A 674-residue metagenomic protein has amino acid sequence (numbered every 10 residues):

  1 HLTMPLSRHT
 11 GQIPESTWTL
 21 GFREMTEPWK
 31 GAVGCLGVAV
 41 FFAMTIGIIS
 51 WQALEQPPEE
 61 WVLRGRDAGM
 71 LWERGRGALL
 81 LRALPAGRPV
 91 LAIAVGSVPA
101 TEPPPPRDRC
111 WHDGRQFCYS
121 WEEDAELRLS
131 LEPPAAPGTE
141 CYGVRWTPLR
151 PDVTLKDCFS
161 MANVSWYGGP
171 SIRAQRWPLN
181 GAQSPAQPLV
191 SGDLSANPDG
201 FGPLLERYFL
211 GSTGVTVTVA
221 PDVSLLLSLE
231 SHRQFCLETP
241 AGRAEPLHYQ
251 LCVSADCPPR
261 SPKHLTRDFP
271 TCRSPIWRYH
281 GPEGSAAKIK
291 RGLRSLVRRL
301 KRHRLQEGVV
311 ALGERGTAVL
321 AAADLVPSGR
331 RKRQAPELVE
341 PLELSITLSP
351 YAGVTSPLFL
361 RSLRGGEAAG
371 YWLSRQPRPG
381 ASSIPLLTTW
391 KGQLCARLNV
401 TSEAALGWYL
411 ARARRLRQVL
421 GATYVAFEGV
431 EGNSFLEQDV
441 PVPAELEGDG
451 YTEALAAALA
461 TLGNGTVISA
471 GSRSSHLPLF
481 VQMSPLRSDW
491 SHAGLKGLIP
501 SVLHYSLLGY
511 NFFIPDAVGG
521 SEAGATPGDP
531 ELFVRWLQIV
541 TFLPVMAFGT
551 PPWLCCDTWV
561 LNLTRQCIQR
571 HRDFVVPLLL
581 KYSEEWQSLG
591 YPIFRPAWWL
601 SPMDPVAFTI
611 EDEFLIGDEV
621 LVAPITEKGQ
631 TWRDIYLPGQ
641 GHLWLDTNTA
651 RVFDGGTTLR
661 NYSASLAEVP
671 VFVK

Functional and structural regions predicted by a protein language model:
H1-W29: Short, low-complexity, Lys/Arg-enriched N-terminal segments of secretory-pathway carbohydrate enzymes
T26, K30-A39, A43, H303-R304 (+3 more regions): Carbohydrate-binding surfaces of carbohydrate-active enzymes
A43-A53: Membrane-embedded alpha-helices of multi-pass membrane proteins, especially ion channels and transporters
A53-S274, E283-A286, V297-R302, L600 (+1 more regions): Catalytic and substrate-binding clefts that recognize carbohydrates or anionic sugar/phosphate headgroups
L194-N197, L204-E206, L296-K301, K332-A335 (+9 more regions): Generic recognition of flexible, low-complexity loop/linker segments
Y208, L300, E337-V339, Y409 (+4 more regions): Conserved structural-core and active-site-/substrate-pathway-adjacent residues in large, well-folded domains of enzymes
V215, D222-S224, G316-T317, Y351 (+10 more regions): Short, glycine-/Ser/Thr-/acidic-enriched flexible segments
L305-I568, W598-P602: Aromatic- and carboxylate-enriched substrate-binding clefts and catalytic-loop regions of carbohydrate-active enzymes
